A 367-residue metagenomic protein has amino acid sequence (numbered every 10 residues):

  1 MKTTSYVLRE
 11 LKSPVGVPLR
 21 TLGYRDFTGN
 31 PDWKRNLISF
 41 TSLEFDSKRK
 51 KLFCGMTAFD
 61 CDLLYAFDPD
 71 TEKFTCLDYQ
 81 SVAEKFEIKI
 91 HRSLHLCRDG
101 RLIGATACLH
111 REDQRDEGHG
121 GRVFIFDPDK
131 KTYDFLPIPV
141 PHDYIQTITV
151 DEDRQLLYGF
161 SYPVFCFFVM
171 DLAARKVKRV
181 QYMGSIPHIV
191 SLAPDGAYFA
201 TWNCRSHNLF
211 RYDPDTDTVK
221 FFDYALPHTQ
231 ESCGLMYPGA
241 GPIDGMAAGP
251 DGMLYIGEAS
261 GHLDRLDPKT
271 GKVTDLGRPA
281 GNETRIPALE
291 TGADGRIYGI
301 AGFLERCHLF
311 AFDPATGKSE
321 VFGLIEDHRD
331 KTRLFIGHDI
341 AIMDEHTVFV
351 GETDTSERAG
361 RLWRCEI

Functional and structural regions predicted by a protein language model:
L11-W33, D78-K85, P137-P141, K220-P238 (+2 more regions): Surface-exposed loop and turn segments in beta-propeller and other repeat-based domains that flank or scaffold
T28-D62: Beta-strand-rich domains and repeat architectures in extracellular enzymes and scaffolds, especially beta-propellers
L37-E44, F86-H95, H142-T149, S185-L192 (+4 more regions): Repeated scaffold domains used in trafficking and secretory/extracellular systems, primarily beta-propellers
D46-R49, L96-D99, V150-R154, L192-D195 (+3 more regions): Residue-level detector of Asp-centered blade-edge/turn motifs that repeat once per structural unit in beta-propeller
K51-G55, R101-I103, L156-G159, Y198-T201 (+3 more regions): Conserved beta-propeller blade signature
T57-C61, R111-G120, Y162-P163, N203-S206 (+2 more regions): Short, solvent-exposed loop/turn segments at conserved positions within beta-propeller repeat blades
D68-E72, D127-K131, D171-R175, D213-D217 (+3 more regions): Short loop/turn segments that connect beta-strands within beta-propeller blades
R333-I367: Blade-level signature of beta-propeller repeat domains, shared across WD40, Kelch, NHL, RCC1 and BNR/Asp-box propellers
